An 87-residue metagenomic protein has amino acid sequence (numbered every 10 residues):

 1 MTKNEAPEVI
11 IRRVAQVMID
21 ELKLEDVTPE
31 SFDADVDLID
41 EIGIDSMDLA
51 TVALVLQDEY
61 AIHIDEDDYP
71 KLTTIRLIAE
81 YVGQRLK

Functional and structural regions predicted by a protein language model:
T2-T28, G83-L86: Thiotemplate assembly-line natural product biosynthesis machinery
S31, D35-I42: N-terminal helix-turn-helix DNA-binding core of bacterial DNA-binding proteins
D48: Two-component histidine kinase catalytic core, primarily the HATPase_c
V52-L54: Short, charged early-sequence alpha-helical segments and their helix-coil boundaries
I62: Flexible, nucleotide-binding loop/lid elements of kinase catalytic cores
D65-L77: AMP-binding/adenylate-forming catalytic domain of the ANL superfamily
